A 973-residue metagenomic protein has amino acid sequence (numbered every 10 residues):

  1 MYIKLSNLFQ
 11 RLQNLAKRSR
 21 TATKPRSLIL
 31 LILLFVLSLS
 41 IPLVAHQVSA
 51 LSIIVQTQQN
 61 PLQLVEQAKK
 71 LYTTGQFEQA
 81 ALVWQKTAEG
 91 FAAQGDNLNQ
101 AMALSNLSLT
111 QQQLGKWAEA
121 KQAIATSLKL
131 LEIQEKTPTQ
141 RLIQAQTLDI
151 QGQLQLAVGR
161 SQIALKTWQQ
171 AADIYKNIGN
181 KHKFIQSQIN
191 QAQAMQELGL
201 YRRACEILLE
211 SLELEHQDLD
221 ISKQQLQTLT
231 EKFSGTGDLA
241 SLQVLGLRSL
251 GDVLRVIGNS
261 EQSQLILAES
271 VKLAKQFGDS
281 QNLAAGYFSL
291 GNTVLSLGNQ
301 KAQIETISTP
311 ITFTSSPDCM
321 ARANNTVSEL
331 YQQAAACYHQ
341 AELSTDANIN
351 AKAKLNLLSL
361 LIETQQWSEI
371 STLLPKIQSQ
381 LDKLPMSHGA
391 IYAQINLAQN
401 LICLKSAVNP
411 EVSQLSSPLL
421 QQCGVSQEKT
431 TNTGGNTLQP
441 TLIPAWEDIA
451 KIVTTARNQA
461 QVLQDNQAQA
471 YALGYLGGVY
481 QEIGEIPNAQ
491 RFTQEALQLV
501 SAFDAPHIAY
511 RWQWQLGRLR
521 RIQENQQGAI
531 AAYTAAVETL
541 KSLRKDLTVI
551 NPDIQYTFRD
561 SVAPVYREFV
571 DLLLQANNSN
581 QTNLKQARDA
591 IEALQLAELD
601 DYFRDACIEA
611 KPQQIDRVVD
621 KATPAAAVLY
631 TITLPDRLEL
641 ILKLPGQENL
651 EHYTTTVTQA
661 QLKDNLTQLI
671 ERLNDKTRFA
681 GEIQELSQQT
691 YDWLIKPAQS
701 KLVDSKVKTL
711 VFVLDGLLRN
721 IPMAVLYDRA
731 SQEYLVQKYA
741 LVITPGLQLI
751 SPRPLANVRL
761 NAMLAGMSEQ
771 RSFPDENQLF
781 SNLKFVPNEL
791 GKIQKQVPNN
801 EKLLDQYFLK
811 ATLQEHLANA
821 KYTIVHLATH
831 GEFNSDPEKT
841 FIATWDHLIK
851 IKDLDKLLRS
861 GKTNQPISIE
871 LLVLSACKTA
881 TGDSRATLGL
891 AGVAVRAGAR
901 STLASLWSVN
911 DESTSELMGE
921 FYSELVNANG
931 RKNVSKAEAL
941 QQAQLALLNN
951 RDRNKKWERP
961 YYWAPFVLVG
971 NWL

Functional and structural regions predicted by a protein language model:
K24, L343, T914-L973: An often Trp-containing, charged/polar helix-loop segment at the C-terminal end of enzyme catalytic cores
L37-N106, L142: N-terminal leader/linker segments that initiate helical-solenoid repeat arrays
Q58, V65, Q85, L98 (+15 more regions): TPR/TPR-like alpha-solenoid signature
Q58-Q59, E78, L98, L142 (+9 more regions): Residue signature of alpha-solenoid helical repeat architecture, marking inter-repeat boundaries and helix-start
Y201, C205, L209, E213-Q225 (+10 more regions): Alpha-helical solenoid repeat scaffolds used for protein-protein interaction
K621-A622, L717-I824, K839-T844: Catalytic-core domains of enzymes
I743-L747, P752, T823-E920: Catalytic cores of nucleophile-dependent amide-cleaving enzymes
